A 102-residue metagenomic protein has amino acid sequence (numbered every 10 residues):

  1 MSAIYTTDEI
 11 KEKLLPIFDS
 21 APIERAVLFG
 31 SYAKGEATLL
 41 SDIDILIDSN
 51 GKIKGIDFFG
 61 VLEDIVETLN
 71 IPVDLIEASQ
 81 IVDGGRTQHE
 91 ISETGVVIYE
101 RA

Functional and structural regions predicted by a protein language model:
M1-R25, K34-L39, N50-A102: Catalytic core of pol beta-like nucleotidyltransferases
D42-D44: Acidic Asp/Glu-based divalent-cation binding sites
L46-D48: Short hydrophobic/aromatic beta-strand micro-patches that form the beta-sheet surface supporting nucleotide- or nucleic
